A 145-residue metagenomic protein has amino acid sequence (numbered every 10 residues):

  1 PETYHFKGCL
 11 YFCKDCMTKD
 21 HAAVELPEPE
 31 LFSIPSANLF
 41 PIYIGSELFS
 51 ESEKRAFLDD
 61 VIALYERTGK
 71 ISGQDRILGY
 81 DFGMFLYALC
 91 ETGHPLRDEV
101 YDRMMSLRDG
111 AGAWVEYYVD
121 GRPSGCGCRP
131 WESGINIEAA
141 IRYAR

Functional and structural regions predicted by a protein language model:
P1-F82, E99-R145: Extended glycan-interaction surfaces of carbohydrate-active proteins
G93-L96: Residues in the short coil linking paired helices within alpha-helical repeat scaffolds
